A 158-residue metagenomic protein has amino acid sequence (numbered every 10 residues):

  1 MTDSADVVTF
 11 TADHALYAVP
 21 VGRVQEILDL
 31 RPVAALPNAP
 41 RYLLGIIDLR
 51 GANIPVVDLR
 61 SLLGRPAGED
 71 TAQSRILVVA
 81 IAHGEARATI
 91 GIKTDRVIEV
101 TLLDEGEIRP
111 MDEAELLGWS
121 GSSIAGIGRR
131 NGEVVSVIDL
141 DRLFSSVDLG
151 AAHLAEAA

Functional and structural regions predicted by a protein language model:
M1-A158: An acidic, low-aromatic, low-complexity terminal/linker signal
